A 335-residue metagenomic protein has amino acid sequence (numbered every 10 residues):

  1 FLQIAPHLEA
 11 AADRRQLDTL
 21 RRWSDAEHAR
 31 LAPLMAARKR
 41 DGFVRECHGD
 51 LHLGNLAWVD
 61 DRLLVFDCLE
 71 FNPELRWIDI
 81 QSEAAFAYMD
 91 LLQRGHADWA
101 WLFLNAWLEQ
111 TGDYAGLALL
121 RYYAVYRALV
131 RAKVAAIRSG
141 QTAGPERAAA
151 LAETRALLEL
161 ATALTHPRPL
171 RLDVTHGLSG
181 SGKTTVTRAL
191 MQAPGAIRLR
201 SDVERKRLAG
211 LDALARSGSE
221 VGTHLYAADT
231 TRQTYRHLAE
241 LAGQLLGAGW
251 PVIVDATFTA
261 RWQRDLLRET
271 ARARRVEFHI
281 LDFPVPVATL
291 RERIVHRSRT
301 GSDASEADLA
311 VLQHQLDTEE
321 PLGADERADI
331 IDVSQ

Functional and structural regions predicted by a protein language model:
F1-L53, A57-R171: ATP-dependent phospho-/nucleotidyl transfer catalytic cores
D173-T175: Hydrophobic anchor at the beta1->P-loop junction of P-loop NTPases
L178-S179: The conserved Walker
K183: Conserved lysine of the Walker
V186, L190: Hydrophobic positions on the alpha1 helix immediately C-terminal to the Walker A/P-loop
M191-W250, Q263, E292, H296: Conserved substrate/cofactor phosphate-moiety recognition/catalytic segment in nucleotide-dependent phosphotransferases
R274-I294: Conserved phosphate-donor/acceptor-positioning beta-strand/loop module used by diverse small-molecule
H296-Q335: Small-molecule kinase domains that catalyze NTP-dependent phosphoryl transfer to phosphate-bearing small molecules
